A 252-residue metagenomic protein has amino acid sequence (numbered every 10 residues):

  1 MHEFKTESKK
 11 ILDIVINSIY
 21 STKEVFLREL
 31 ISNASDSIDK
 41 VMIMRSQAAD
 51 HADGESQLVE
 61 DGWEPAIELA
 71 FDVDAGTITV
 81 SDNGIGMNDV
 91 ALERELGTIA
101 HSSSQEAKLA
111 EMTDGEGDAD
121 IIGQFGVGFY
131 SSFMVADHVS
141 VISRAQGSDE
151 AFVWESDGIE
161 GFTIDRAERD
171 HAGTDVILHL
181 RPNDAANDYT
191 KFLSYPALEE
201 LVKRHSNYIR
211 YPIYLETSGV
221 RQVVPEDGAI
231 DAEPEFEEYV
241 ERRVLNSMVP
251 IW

Functional and structural regions predicted by a protein language model:
M1-F192, A197-E200: GHKL (Bergerat-fold) ATPase N-terminal catalytic module, capturing the glycine-rich phosphate-binding loop and acidic
I121, I142-E160, P182-D184, K191 (+1 more regions): GHKL/Bergerat-fold ATPase module in large chromosome/replication-associated machines
